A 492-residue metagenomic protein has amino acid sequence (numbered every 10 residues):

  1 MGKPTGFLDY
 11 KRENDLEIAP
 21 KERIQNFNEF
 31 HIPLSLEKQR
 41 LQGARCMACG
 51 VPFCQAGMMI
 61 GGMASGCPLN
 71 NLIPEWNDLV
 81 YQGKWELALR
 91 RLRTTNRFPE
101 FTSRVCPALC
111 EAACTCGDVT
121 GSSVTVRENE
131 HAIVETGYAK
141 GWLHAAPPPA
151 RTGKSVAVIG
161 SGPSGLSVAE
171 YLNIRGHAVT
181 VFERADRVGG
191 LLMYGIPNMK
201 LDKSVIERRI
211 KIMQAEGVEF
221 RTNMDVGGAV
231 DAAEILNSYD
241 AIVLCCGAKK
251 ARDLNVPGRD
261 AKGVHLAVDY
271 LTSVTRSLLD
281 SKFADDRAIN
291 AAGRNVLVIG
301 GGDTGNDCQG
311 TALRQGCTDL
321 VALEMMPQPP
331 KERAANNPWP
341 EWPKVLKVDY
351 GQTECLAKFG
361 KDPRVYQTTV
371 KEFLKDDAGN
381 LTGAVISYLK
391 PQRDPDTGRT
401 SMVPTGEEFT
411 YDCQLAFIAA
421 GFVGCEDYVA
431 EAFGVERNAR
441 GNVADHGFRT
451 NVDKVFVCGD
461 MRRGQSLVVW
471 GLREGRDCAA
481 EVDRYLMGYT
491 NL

Functional and structural regions predicted by a protein language model:
Q25-K38, A64-S65, L69-R104, A108 (+2 more regions): Ferredoxin-type iron-sulfur electron-transfer modules in oxidoreductases and energy-metabolism complexes
L89-N96, L109, N129, L192-D240 (+1 more regions): N-terminal Rossmann-like dinucleotide/flavin-binding domain of flavoprotein oxidoreductases that bind FAD/FMN
A132-A150, R208-G228, A251-Q315, R437-N451: Glycine-rich dinucleotide-binding loop and its adjacent helix/turn
A150, S155-I159, E207-V256, K371-D394 (+2 more regions): Feature captures the FAD/FMN-dependent oxidoreductase FAD-binding
S155-T180, T304-R314: N-terminal Rossmann-like FAD-binding beta1-loop-alpha1 element of flavoenzymes
H177-M193, L320-P330: Glycine-rich FAD pyrophosphate-binding loop
D260-G293, Q392-Q465: FAD-site-proximal beta/loop scaffold in flavoenzymes
G305-G310, M461-Y489: A conserved FAD-binding loop/helix module that cradles the flavin
